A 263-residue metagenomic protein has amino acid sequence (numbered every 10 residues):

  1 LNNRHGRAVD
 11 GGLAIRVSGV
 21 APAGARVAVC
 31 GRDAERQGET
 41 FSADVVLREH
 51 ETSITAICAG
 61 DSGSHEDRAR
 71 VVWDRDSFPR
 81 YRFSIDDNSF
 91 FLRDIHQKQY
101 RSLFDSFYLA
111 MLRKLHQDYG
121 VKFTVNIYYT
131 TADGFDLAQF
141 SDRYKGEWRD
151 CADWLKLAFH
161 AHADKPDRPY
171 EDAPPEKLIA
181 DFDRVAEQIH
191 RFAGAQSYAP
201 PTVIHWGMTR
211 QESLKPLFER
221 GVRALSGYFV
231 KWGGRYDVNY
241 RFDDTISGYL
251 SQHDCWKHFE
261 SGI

Functional and structural regions predicted by a protein language model:
L1-D10: Short, compositionally biased P/S/T/A/G/V-rich stretches that sit at domain boundaries
I15-A21: Aromatic/hydrophobic beta-strand junction motif of beta-rich domains
A21-D33: Change to "...patches in solvent-exposed regions of secreted, membrane-anchored, or virion-exposed structural
D44-E51: Surface-exposed, short loops/turns at beta-strand junctions within beta-sandwich domains
R70-D150: Active-site beta->alpha N-cap acidic-glycine motif
K122-R210, G233-D237: Metal-dependent polysaccharide deacetylase catalytic core of the NodB/CE4 family, i.e., the active-site-bearing domain
G134-L137, Q196-S197, W206-I263: Active-site-adjacent pocket scaffolds in enzyme catalytic domains
